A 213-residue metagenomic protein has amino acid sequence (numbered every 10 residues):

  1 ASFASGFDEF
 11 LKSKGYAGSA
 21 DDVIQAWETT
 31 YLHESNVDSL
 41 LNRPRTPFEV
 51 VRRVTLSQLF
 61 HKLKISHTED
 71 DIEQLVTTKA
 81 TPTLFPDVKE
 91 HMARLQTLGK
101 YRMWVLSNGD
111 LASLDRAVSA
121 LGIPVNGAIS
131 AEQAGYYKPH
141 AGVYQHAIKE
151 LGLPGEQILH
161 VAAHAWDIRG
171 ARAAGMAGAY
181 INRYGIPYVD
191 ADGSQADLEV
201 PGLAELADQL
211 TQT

Functional and structural regions predicted by a protein language model:
A1-T29, K62: Active-site neighborhood of HAD-like aspartate-dependent phosphohydrolases
S2-E9, A26, V54-Q58, Q74 (+6 more regions): Alpha-helical elements of Rossmann-like donor-binding domains used by nucleotide-donor carbohydrate transfer enzymes
S2-F3, D87, A117, A171: Residues at alpha-helix caps and immediate loop-helix transition turns in enzyme cores, especially N- and C-cap
K12-A20, K62-H67, L98, L121-P124 (+1 more regions): Short helix-capping segments at alpha-helix termini
G18, R43-P47, P86, A134 (+2 more regions): Residues at secondary-structure transition points
D21, A26-E73: A metal-dependent, Asp-based hydrolase signature
R45, E49-R53, I65-V105, D115 (+1 more regions): Short, acidic loop-to-helix structural element flanking the phosphoryl-transfer center in phosphate-processing enzymes
A93, W104-T213: Asp-based, Mg2+/Mn2+-dependent phosphohydrolase catalytic module
